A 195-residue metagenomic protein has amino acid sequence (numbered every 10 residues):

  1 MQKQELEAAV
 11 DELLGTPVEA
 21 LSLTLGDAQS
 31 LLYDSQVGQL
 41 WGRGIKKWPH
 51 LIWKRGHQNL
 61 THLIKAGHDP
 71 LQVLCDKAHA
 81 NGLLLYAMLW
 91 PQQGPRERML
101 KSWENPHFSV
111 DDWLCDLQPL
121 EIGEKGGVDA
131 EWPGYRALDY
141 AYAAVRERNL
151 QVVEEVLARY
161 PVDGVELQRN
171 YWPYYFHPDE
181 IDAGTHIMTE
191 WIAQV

Functional and structural regions predicted by a protein language model:
M1, K46-H50, K54-K65, D69-D76 (+2 more regions): Active-site-adjacent "subsite" loops/lids of carbohydrate-active enzymes
E5-Q36, A158-G164: Catalytic domains of carbohydrate-active enzymes, especially glycoside hydrolases
A8-E12, P70-L74, V152, M188-V195: A general structural detector for well-ordered alpha-helical segments in enzyme core domains, enriched
V18-K65, H177-P178: Aromatic-lined carbohydrate-binding/catalytic grooves of carbohydrate-active enzymes
A20-S22, G82-M88, Y135, D163-E166: Structural preference for beta-strand elements that scaffold enzyme active sites
L25-D27, A87-P91, R169: A cross-domain feature marking catalytic cores of carbohydrate-active enzymes and several ubiquitous metabolic/repair
Q29-Y33, Q93-M99, P173-Y175: Short catalytic/ligand-binding loop motif for oxyanion handling, primarily in non-cytosolic enzymes, centered on
A144-V195: Active-site neighborhood of glycoside hydrolase catalytic domains
